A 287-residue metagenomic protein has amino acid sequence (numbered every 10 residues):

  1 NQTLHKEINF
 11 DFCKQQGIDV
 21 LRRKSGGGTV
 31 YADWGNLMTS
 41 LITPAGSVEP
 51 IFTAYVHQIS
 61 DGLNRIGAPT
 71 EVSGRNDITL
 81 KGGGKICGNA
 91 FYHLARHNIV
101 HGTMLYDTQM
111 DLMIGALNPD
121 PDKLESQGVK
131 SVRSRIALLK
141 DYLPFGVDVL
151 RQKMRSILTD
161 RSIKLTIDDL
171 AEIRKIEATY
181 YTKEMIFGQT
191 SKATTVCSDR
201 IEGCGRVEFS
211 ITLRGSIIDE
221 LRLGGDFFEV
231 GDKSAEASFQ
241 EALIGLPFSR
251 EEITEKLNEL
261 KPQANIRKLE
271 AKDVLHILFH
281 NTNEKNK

Functional and structural regions predicted by a protein language model:
N1-P50: N-terminal lobe of the biotin/lipoate ligase/transferase fold
G35-N76: Contiguous, small/hydrophobic- and glycine-enriched helical/loop subdomains that border and often "cap" functional
G67-R75, D160-R174, R250-T254, I266-K268: Flexible, glycine/charged-enriched surface loops at secondary-structure junctions
V72-N89, A171-T179: Beta-rich nucleic-acid/ligand-interaction surfaces
G84-D111: Short terminal or interdomain "cap/linker" segment that borders an active site or interface and mediates
L112-I114, D122-I167: A conserved active-site cap/scaffold subdomain adjacent to cofactor or substrate pockets
I136, L213, I217-K287: Active-site- and interface-proximal helix/loop "cap" or "latch" segments in soluble metabolic and energy-transducing
L170-R214: Structured beta-strand/loop patches that form or line metal/cofactor-binding pockets in enzymes
